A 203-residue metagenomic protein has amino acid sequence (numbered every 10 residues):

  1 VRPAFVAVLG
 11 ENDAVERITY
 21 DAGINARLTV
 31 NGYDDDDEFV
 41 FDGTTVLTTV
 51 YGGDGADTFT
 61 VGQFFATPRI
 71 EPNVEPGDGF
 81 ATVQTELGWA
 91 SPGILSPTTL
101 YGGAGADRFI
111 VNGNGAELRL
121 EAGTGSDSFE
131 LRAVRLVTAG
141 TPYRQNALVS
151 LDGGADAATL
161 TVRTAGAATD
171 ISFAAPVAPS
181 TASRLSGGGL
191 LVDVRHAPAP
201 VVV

Functional and structural regions predicted by a protein language model:
V1-V203: Acidic, glycine-rich low-complexity segments
